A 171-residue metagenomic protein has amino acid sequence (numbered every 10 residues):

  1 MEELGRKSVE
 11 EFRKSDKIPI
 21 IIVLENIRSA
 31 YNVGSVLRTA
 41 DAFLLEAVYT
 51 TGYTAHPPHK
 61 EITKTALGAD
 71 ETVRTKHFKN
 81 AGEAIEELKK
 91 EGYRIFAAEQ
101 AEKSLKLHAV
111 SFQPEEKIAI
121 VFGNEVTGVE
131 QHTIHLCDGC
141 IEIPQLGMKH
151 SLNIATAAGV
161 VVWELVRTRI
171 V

Functional and structural regions predicted by a protein language model:
M1-V171: Post-transcriptional modification and biogenesis factors for structured RNAs of the translation apparatus
